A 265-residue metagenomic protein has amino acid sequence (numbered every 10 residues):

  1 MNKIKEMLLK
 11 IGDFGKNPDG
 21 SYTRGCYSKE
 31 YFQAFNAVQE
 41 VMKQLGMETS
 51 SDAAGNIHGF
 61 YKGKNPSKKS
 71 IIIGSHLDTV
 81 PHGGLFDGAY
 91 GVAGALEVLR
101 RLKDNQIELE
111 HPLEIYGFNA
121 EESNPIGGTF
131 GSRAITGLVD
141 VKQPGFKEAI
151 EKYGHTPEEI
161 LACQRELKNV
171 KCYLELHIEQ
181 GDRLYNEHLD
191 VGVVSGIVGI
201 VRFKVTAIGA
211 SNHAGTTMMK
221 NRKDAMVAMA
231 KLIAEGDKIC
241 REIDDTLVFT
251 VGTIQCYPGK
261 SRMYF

Functional and structural regions predicted by a protein language model:
M1-S28: N-terminal capping segment at the start of a domain
I4-M7, P66-I73, I200-V205: Short coil-to-beta-strand
P18-S28, L45, S211-T217: Glycine-rich, flexible beta-strand/loop modules in the N-terminal catalytic cores of phosphate-handling
Q39-K43, E48, H58-E151, K168: Active-site metal-coordination/substrate-binding segment of hydrolases, especially metallo-dependent peptidases
A120-T129, R133-F265: Midchain, well-structured core segments that form catalytic/ion-binding scaffolds
